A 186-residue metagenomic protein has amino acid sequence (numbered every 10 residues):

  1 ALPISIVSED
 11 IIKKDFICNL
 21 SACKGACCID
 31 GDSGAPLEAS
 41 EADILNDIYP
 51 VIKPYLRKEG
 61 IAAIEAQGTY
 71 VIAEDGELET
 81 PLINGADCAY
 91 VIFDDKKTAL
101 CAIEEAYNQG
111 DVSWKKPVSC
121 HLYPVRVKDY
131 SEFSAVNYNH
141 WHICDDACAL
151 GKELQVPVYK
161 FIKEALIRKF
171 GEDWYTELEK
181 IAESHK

Functional and structural regions predicted by a protein language model:
A1-K186: Short loop/turn segments that flank or connect secondary-structure elements
